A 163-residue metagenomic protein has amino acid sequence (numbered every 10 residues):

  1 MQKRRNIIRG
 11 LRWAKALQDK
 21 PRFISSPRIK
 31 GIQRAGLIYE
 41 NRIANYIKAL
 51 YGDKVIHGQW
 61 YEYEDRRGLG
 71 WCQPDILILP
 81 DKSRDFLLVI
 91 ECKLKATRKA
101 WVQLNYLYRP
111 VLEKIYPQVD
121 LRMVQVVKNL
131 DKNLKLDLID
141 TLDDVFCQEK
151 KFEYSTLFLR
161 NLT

Functional and structural regions predicted by a protein language model:
M1-Y51: Interdomain/boundary linker segments immediately adjacent to catalytic/signaling cores
Q2-A14, V119-T163: Domain-level recognition of nuclease-like catalytic cores that cleave nucleotide substrates
S26-G31, L69, E91-C92: Short coil/turn segments at secondary-structure junctions
G31-I32, Y46-R84: Active-site metal-binding core of divalent-cation-utilizing nuclease and nuclease-like domains
A35-E40, G68-L69, K99-L104: Phosphate/oxyanion-binding active-site loops and adjacent basic polyanion-contact surfaces
E40-I43, I47, V55, D75-I78 (+3 more regions): Hydrophobic beta-strand residues in large extracellular and virion-surface proteins
L88, K93-V102, Y106-D144: Nucleic-acid nuclease catalytic cores
